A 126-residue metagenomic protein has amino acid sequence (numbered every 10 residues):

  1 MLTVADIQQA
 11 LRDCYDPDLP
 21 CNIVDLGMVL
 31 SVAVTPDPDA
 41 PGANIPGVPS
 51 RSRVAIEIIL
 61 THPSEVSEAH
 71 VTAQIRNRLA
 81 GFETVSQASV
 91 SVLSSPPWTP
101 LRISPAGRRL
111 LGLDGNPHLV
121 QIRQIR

Functional and structural regions predicted by a protein language model:
M1-R126: Domain-level signature for proteins that mediate thiol-based redox and metal-cofactor handling
